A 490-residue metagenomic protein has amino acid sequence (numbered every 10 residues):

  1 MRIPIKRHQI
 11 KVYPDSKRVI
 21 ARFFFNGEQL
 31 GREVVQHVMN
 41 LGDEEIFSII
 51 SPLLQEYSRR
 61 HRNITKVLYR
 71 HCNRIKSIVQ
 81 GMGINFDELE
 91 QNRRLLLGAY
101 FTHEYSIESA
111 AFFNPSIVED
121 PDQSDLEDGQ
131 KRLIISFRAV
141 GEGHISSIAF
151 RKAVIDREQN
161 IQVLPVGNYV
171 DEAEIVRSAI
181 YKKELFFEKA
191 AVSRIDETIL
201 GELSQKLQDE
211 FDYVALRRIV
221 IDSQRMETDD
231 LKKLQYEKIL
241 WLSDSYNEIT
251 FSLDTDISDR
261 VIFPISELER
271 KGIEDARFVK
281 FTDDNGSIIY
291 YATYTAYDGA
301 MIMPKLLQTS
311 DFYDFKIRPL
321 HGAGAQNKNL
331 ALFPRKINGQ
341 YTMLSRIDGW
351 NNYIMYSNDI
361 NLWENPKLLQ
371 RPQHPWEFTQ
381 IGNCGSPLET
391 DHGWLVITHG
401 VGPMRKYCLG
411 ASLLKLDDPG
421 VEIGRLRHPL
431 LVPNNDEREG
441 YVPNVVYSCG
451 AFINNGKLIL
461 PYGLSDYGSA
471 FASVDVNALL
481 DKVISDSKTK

Functional and structural regions predicted by a protein language model:
M1-K271, K280-A331, R335-T379, E389-Y441 (+1 more regions): Beta-rich carbohydrate-recognition and catalytic domains
A331-P334, C384-S386, S448-I453: Beta-rich, blade/repeat-based domains predominating in secreted/periplasmic proteins but also intracellular
N435-R438, V446-G450: Short glycine-rich, acidic/polar surface loops and turns
P443, C449, N454, I459-Y467: Beta-strand-rich recognition/accessory modules
